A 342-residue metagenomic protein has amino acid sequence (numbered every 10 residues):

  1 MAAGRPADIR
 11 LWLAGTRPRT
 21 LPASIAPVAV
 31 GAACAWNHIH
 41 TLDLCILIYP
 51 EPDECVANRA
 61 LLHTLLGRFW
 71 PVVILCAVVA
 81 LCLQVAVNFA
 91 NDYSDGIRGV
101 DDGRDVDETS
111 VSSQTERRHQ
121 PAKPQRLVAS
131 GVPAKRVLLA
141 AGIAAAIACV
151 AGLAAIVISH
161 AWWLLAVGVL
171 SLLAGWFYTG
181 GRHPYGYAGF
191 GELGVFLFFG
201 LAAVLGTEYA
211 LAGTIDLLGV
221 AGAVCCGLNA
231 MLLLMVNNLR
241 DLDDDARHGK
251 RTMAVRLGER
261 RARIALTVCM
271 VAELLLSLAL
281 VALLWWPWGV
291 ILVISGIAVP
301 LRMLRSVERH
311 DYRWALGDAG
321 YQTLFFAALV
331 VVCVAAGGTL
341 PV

Functional and structural regions predicted by a protein language model:
M1-P71, L75, V79: Topogenic membrane-insertion module of multi-pass membrane proteins
I25-G31, L193-E208, V255-E259, G317-C333: Small-residue-rich segments of transmembrane alpha-helices in multi-pass membrane proteins, especially helix faces
V28, T41-I46, L62-A90, L164-W176 (+1 more regions): Membrane-embedded alpha-helical segments that form the functional core of polytopic membrane enzymes, especially those
C82-S112, M231-A254: Acidic (Asp/Glu-rich) catalytic motifs at the cytosolic membrane interface
D105-I158, A254-W285, F326: Multi-pass membrane catalytic core of lipid/isoprenoid biosynthesis enzymes
K123-T214: Intramembrane alpha-helical segments
G191-L242, A246-H248, R260-I264: Functional transmembrane core segments of multi-pass inner-membrane proteins
A282-V342: Extended hydrophobic alpha-helices typical of membrane-associated regions
